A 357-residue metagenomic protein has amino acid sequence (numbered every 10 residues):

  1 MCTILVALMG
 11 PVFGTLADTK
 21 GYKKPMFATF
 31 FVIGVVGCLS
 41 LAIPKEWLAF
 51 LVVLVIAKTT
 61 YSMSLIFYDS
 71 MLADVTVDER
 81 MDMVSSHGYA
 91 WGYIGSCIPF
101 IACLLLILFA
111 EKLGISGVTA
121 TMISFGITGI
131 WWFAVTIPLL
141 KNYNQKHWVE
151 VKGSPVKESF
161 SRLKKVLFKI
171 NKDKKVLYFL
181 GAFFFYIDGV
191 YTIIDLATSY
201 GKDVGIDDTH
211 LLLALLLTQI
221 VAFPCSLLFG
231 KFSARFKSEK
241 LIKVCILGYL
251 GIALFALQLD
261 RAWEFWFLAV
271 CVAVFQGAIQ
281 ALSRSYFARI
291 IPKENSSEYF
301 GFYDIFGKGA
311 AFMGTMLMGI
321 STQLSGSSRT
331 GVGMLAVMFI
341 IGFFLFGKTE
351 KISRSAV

Functional and structural regions predicted by a protein language model:
L8-Y22, P224-S238, T322: Helix-to-loop junctions at the C-terminal end of transmembrane segments in multipass secondary transporters
P25-S40, K240-F255: Structural signature of the two symmetry-related core transmembrane helices
L41-L54, L257-A269: Helix-loop junctions at membrane interfaces in 12-TM secondary transporters
S85-I107, D304-G314: Glycine-rich segments within core transmembrane alpha-helices of 12-TM secondary carriers
L106-I130, I320-F339: A membrane-interface helix-boundary motif in multi-pass transporters
W131-N142, G333-V357: Multi-pass alpha-helical transporter architecture, strongest for 12-TM Major Facilitator/SLC carriers used
N144-L180: Juxtamembrane intracellular "pre-TM" segments in multi-pass secondary transporters
D195-L211: Short amphipathic helix-loop junctions that connect adjacent transmembrane helices in Major Facilitator Superfamily/SLC
